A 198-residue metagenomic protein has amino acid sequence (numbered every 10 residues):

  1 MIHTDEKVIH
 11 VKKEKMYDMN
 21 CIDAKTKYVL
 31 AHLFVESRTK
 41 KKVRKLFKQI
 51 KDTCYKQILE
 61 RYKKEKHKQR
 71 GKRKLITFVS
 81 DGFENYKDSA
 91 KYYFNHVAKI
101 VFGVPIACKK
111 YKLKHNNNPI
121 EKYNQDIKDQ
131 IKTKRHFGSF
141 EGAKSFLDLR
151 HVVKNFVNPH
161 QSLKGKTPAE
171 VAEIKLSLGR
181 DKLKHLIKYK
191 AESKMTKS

Functional and structural regions predicted by a protein language model:
M1-R73: RNase H-like nuclease fold core
D5, K27, F78-D81, E121 (+3 more regions): Mobile genetic element proteins and their domesticated derivatives, centered on retroelements and DNA transposons
E65, Q69-A90, Y111-L113: Acidic, metal-coordinating catalytic cores used for nucleic-acid/nucleotide bond scission and strand-transfer chemistry
D81, K114, F137-E141: Conserved, non-catalytic sequence blocks in retroelement Pol enzymes and Pol-derived host proteins
D88-A98: Short, aromatic/basic amphipathic alpha-helical patches
H96-N118, H136: RNase H-like polynucleotidyl transferase catalytic core
N118-S139, N155-V157: Active-site proximal helix-loop segment of RNase H-like, two-metal nucleases, encompassing DDE(D)
T133-F137, K144-S198: C-terminal domain-tail junction helix/linker
